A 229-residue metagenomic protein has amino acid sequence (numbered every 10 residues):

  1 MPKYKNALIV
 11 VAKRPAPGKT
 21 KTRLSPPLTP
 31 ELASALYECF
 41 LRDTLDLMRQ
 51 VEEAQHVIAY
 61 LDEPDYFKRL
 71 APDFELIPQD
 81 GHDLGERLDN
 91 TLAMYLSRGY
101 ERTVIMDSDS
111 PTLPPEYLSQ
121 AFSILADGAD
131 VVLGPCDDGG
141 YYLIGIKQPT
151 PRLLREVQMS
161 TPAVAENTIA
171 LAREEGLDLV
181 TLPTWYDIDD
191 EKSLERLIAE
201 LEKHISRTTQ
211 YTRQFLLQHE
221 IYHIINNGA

Functional and structural regions predicted by a protein language model:
M1-R23: N-terminal nucleotide-binding beta1-loop-alpha1 segment
P2, N167-A229: Conserved alpha/beta core of the MobA/IspD/sugar-nucleotide pyrophosphorylase nucleotidyltransferase superfamily
A35-E53: A short, N-terminal amphipathic alpha-helix
E52-L76: Acidic donor-binding segment of Leloir-type glycosyltransferases
L70-R102, V164: Short phosphate-binding loop-to-helix
V104-M106: Short aromatic-hydrophobic micro-motifs that form the base-stacking/packing surface for donor nucleotide recognition
L113-D138: Conserved donor-nucleotide/metal-binding helix-loop-beta segment in metal-dependent transferases, i.e., the alpha-helix
P151-L171: Short, glycine-/small-residue-rich phosphate/pyrophosphate-handling segment
